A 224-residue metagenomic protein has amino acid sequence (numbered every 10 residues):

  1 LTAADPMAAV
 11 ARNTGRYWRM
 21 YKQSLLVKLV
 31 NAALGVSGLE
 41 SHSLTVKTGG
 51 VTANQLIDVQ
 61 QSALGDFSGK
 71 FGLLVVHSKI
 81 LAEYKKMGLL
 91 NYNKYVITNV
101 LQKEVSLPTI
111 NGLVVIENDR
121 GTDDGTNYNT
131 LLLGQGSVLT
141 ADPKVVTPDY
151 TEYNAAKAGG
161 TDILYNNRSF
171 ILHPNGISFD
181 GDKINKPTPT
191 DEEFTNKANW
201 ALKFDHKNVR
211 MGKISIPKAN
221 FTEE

Functional and structural regions predicted by a protein language model:
L1, V75-I80, E117-D119, G134-G136: Helix N-cap / beta->alpha transition motif
L1-D66, E193-A201, D205-K207, K213 (+1 more regions): Alpha-helical scaffold segments that mediate packing/assembly in large oligomeric complexes
G35-L113: Extended, solvent-exposed, turn-rich assembly/linker loops in the middle of proteins
K47-V51, K86-E224: Sequence/fold signature of self-assembling virion shell proteins
